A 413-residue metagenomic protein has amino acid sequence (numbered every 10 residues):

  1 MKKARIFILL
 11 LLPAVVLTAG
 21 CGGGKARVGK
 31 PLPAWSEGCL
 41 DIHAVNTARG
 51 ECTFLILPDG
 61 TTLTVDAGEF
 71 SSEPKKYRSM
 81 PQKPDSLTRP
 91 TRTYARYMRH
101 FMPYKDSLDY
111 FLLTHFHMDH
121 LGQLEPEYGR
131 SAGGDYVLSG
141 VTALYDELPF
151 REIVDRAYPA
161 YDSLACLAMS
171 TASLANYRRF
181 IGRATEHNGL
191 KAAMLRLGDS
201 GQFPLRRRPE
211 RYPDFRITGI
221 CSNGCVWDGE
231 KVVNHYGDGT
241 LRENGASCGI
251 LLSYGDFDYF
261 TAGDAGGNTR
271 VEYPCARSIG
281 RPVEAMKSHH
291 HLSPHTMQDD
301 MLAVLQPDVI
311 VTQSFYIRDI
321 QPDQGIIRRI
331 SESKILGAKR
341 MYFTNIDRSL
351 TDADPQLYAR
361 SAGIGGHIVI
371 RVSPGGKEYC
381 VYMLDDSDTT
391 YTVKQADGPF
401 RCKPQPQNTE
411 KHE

Functional and structural regions predicted by a protein language model:
M1-I8: Bacterial N-terminal signal peptides that target proteins for export
L17-G20: C-terminal motif of bacterial Sec signal peptides marking the signal peptidase cleavage site
K25-D41, T47-A48, Y104-K105, Y110 (+2 more regions): Flexible, acidic/histidine-containing loops and adjacent segments that form or flank the divalent-metal
A44, R49-C52, I56-Y145, N223-Q324 (+1 more regions): Active-site-proximal loop/helix segments of hydrolase catalytic cores
E69, E73, I330-K339: Long amphipathic alpha-helical scaffold regions
Q313, D323-S333, D347: Conserved ATP-driven motor cores of ASCE-family P-loop NTPases powering translocation/secretion/packaging/pilus
